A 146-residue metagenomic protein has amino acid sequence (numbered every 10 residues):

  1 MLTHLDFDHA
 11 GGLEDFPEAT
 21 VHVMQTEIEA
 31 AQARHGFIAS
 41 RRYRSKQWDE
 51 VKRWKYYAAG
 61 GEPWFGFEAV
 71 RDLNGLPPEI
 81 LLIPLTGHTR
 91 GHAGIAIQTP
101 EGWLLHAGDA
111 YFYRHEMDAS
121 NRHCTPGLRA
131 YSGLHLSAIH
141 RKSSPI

Functional and structural regions predicted by a protein language model:
M1-H4, P84-H88, I146: Conserved beta-strand->loop/alpha-helix structural units within folded catalytic cores of enzymes with alpha/beta
M1-V23: Active-site metal-binding motif and surrounding structural segment of the metallo-beta-lactamase
F7-D8, I28-E29, A110-Y113: Short, solvent-exposed loop/turn segments at secondary-structure junctions
G12-E14, A31-G36, G94: A short secondary-structure junction signal
T20-Q25, H106-G108: Short hydrophobic/aromatic-enriched beta-strand-loop microsegments
Q25-P84, S132-P145: Metallo-beta-lactamase
Y56-R114, D118: Catalytic core of the metallo-beta-lactamase
P100-I146: Cap/insert and terminal regions of metallo-dependent hydrolase folds
